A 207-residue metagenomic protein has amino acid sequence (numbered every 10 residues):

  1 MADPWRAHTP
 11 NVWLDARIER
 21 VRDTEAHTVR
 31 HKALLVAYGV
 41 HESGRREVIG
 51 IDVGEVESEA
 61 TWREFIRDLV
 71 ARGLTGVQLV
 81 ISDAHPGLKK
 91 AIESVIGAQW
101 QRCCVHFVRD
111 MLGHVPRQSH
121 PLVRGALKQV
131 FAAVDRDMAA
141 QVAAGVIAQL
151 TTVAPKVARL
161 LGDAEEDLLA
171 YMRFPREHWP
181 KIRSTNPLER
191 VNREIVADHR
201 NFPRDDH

Functional and structural regions predicted by a protein language model:
M1-I81, P86, K90, S94-A98 (+1 more regions): RNase H-like nuclease fold core
R6, V77, W100-C104, P203-H207: Short, surface-exposed helix-loop/turn micro-motifs enriched in polar/charged residues
A7, E59, H85, K89 (+7 more regions): Alpha-helix initiation and N-capping motif
A16, L79-P86, A91-K128: Conserved beta-strand -> loop -> alpha-helix junction used to position metal-binding or nucleic-acid-contacting
R22-E25, D52-V53, M111, V115-S119 (+3 more regions): Solvent-exposed, flexible loop/coil residues
D23, A91, H114, A197-D198: Short, function-defining helix-loop hinge/capping sites that tune catalysis or transport
V29, G54-S58, V80, C103 (+4 more regions): A generic short alpha-helical patch detector that favors 3-5-residue windows in or near N-terminal regions
A133-H207: Acidic/histidine-rich catalytic cores and adjacent linkers of DNA breakage/strand-transfer/modification proteins
